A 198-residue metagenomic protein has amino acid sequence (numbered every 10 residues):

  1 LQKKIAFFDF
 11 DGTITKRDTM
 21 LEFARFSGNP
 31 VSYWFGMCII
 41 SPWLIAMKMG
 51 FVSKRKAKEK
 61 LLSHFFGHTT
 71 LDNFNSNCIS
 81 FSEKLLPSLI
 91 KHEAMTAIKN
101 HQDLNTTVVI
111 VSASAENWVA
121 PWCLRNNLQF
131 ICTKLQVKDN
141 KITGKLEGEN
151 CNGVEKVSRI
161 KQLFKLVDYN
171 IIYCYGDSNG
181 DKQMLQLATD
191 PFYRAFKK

Functional and structural regions predicted by a protein language model:
L1-G50: Active-site neighborhood of HAD-like aspartate-dependent phosphohydrolases
L1-I5, S76, E83-K198: C-terminal cap/substrate-recognition subdomain and adjoining C-terminal extension of metal-dependent phosphatase-like
F10, R17-M20, R55, L71-N75 (+1 more regions): Catalytic cores of transferase enzymes with a strong primary signal for eukaryotic protein kinases
I14, V31, H68, L85-L89 (+1 more regions): Residues at alpha-helix boundaries and short interhelical turns
S32-Y33, G50-S53, L71-N73, L89-E93 (+1 more regions): Conserved alpha/beta cores of soluble small-molecule-handling proteins
M47-A57, L61: Cysteine/selenocysteine-centered motifs that mediate thiol-based redox chemistry or coordinate metal-sulfur cofactors
A57-E93: Metal-dependent phosphoesterase signature
